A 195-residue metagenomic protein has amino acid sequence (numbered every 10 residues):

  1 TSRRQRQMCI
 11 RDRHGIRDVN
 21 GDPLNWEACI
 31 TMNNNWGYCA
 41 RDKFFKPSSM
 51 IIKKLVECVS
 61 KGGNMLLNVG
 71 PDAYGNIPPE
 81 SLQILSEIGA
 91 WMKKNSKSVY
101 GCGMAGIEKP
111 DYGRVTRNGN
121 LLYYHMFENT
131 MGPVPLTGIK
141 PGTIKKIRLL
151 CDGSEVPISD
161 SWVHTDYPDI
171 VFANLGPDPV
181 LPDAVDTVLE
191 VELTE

Functional and structural regions predicted by a protein language model:
T1-I10: Single conserved hydrophobic/aromatic residue that forms the stacking wall/gate of nucleotide- or nucleobase-binding
R11-E195: Carbohydrate-binding surfaces of carbohydrate-active enzymes
